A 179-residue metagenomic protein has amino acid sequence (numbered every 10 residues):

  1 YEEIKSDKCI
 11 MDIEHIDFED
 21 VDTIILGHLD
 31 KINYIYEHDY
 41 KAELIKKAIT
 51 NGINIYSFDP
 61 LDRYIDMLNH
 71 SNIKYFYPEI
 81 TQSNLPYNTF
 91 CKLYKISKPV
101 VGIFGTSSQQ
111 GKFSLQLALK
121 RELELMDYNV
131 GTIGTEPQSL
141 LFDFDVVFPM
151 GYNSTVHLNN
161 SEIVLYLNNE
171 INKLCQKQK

Functional and structural regions predicted by a protein language model:
Y1-A48, G52-I55, L61-M67, Q82-G102 (+1 more regions): Flexible phosphate-sensing "switch/lid" loops adjacent to ATP/NTP-binding sites across phosphate-transfer
N69-Q82: Rossmann-fold dehydrogenase core element
F104-T106: Residues at the beta-strand->loop junction immediately N-terminal to the Walker
Q110-G111: Conserved glycine(s) of the Walker
L115: Hydrophobic positions on the alpha1 helix immediately C-terminal to the Walker A/P-loop
A118: Active-site signature of alpha/beta-hydrolase-fold catalytic machinery across serine- and Asp/Cys-nucleophile hydrolases
